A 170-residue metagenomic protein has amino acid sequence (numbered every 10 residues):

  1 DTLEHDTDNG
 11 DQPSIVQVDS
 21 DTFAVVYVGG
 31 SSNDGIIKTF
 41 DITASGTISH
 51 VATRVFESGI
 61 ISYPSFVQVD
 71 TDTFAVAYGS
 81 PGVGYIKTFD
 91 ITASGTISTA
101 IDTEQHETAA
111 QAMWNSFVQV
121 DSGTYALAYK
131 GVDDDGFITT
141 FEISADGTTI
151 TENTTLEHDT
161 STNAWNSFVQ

Functional and structural regions predicted by a protein language model:
D1-Q170: Extracellular, repeat-based ectodomains that mediate carbohydrate processing or recognition
